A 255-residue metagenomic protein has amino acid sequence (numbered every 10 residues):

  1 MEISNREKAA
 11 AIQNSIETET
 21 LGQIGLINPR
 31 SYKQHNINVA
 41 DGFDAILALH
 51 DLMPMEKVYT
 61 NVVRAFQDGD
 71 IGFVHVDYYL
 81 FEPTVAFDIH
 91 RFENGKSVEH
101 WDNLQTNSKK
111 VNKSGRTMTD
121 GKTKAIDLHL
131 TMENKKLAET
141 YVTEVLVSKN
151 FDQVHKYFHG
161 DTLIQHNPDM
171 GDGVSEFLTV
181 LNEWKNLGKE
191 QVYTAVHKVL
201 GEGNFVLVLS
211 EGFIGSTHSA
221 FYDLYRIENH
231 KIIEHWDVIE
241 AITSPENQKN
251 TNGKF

Functional and structural regions predicted by a protein language model:
M1-F255: C-terminal and inter-domain tail/linker signature
